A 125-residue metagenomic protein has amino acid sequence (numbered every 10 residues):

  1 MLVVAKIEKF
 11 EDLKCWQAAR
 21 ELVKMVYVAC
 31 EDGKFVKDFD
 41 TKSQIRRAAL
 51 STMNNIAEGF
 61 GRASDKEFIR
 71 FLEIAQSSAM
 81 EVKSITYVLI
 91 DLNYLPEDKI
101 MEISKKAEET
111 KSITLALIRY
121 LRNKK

Functional and structural regions predicted by a protein language model:
M1-K125: Amphipathic alpha-helical assembly/interaction segments
